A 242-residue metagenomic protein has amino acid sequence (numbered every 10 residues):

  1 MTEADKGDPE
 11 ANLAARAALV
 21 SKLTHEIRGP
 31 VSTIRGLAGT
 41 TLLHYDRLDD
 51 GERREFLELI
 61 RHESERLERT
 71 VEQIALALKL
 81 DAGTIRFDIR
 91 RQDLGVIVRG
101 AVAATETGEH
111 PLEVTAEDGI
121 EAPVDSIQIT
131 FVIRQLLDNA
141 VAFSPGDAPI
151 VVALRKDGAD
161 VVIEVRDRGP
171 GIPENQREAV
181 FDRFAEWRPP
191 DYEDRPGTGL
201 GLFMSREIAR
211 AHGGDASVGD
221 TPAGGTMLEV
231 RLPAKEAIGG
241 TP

Functional and structural regions predicted by a protein language model:
H62-L67: Short alpha-helical segment of the dimerization/phosphotransfer core of two-component systems
D88-R91, P111-E121: Conserved catalytic submotifs in the C-terminal HATPase_c
A140-V141: Short helix-loop "hinge" at the ATP-lid/N-box region of the Bergerat-fold HATPase_c
D167: Acidic ATP/Mg2+-coordinating residue in the GHKL
I172-F184: Short conserved segment of the HATPase_c
